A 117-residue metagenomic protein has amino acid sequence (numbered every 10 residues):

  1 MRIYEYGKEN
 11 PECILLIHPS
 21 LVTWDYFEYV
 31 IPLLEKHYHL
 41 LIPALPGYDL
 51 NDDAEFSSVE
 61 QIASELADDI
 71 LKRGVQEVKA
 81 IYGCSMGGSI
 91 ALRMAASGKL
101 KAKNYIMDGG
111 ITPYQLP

Functional and structural regions predicted by a protein language model:
Y6-D52: Conserved HGGG/HGGXW glycine-rich cap/lid loop of the alpha/beta-hydrolase fold
C13, H39, V78-A80, K103-N104: Structural signature of beta-strand start/N-cap positions in the alpha/beta core of ABC transporter nucleotide-binding
S20, S85-M86, I111-T112: Short, flexible active-site-adjacent loop segments at beta-strand->alpha-helix junctions, enriched in small/polar
H37, G74, G98-K101: Short helix-capping segments at alpha-helix termini
L41-Y82: Active-site loop/oxyanion-hole signature of alpha/beta-hydrolase fold enzymes
G83-G87, A91: Gly/Ala-rich beta-loop-alpha elbow adjacent to hydrolase catalytic centers
L92, A96, A102-P117: Flexible "cap/lid" loop of the alpha/beta hydrolase fold
